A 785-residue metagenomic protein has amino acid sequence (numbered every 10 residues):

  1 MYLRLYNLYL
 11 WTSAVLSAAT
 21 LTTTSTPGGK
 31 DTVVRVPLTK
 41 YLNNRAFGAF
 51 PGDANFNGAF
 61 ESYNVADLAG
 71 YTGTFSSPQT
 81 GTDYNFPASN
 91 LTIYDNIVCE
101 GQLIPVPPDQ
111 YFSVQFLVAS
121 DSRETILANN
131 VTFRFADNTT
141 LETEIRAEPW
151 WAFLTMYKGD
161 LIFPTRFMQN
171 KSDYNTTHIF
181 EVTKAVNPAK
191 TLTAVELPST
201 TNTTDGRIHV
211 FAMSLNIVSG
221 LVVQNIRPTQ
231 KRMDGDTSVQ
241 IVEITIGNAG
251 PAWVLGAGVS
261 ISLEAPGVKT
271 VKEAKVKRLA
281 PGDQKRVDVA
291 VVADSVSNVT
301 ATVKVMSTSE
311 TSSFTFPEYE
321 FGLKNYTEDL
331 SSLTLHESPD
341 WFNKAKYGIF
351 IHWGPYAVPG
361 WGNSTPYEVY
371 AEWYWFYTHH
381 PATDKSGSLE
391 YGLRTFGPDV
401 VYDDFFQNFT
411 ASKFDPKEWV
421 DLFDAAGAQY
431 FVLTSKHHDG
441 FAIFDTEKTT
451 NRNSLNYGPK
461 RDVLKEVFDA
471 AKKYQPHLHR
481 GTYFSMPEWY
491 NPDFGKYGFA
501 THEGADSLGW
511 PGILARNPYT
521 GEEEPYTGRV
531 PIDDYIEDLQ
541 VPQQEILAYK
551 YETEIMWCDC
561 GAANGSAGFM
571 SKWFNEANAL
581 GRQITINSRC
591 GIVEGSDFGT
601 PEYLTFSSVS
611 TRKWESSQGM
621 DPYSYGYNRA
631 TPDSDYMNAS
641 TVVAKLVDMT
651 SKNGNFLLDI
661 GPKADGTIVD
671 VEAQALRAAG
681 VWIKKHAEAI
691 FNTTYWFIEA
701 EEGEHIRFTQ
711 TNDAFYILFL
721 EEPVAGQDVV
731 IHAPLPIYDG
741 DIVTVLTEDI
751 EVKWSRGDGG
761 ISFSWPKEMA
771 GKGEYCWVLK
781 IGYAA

Functional and structural regions predicted by a protein language model:
M1-T24: Fungal secretory targeting signals
Y2-R4, P27-N55, D67, E181 (+6 more regions): Poly-acidic low-complexity segments
L8, V118-S120, K171, E264 (+1 more regions): Intrinsically disordered, low-complexity segments enriched in polar/charged residues with Gly/Pro, especially when
L8-V15, N64, L68, S77 (+15 more regions): Sterically constrained small-residue positions within well-ordered secondary structures of folded domains
S17-A19, A49, K158-G159, T165 (+4 more regions): Amphipathic alpha-helical interaction segments
L21-G220: N-terminal/edge-of-domain interface segments
P198, T203-T204, L215-A785: Mature catalytic domains of secreted/periplasmic carbohydrate-active enzymes
